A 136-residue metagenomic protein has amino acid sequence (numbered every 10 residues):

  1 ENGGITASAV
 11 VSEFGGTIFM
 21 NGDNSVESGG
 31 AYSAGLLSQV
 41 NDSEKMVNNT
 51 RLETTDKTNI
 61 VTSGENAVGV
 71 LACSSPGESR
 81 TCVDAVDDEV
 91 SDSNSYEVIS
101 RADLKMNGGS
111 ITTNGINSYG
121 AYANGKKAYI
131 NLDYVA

Functional and structural regions predicted by a protein language model:
E1-A67, L71-A136: Surface-exposed loop/turn motifs in large extracellular/passenger domains
